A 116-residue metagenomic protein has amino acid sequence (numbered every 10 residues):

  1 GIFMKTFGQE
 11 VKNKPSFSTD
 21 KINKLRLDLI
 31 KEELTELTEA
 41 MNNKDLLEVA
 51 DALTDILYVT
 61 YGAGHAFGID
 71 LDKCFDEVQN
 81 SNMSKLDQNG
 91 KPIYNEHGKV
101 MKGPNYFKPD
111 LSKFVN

Functional and structural regions predicted by a protein language model:
G1-L53, L57-N116: Flexible "arm" and connector segments at domain edges
